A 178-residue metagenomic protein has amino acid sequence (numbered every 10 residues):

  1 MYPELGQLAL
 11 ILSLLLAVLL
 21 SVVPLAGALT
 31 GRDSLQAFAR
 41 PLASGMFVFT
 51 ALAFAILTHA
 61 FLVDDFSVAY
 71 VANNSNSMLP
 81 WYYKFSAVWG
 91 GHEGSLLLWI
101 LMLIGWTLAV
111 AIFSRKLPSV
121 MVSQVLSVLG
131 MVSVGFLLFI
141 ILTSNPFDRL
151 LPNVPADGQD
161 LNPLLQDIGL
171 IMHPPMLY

Functional and structural regions predicted by a protein language model:
M1-Y178: Polytopic transmembrane helical bundles with strong interfacial aromatic enrichment
